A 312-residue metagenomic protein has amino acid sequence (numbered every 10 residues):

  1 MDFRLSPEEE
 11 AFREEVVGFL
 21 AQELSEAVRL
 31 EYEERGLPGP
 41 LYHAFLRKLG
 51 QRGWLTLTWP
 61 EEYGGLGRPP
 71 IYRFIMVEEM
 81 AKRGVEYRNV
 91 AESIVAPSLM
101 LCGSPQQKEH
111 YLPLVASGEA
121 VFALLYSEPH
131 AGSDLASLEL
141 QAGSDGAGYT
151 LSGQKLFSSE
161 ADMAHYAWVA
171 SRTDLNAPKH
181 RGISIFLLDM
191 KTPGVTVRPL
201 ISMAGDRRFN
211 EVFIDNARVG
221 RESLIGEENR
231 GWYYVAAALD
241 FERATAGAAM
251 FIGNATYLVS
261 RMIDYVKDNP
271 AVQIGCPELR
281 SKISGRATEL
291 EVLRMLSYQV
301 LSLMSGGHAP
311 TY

Functional and structural regions predicted by a protein language model:
M1-R13: Intrinsic disorder at enzyme termini
L5-P7, V195-M295: Glycine-rich beta->alpha junctions and the first turn(s) of the following alpha-helix
V28-G36, K267-R280, E291-Y312: C-terminal helix-coil-helix/basic helical segment that borders enzyme active sites and/or dimer interfaces and provides
H43, G50-E119, S159-Y166, L290 (+1 more regions): Internal helix-loop-helix
G118-Y126, V169: A short, Trp-centered hydrophobic/proline-enriched beta-strand micro-motif
A131, L156-A161, M203-A204: Glycine-rich phosphate/pyrophosphate-binding beta-alpha loops
L140-G143: A structural signal for short hydrophobic beta-strand segments in well-ordered beta-sheet cores
G148, S152-R198: A short core secondary-structure module
